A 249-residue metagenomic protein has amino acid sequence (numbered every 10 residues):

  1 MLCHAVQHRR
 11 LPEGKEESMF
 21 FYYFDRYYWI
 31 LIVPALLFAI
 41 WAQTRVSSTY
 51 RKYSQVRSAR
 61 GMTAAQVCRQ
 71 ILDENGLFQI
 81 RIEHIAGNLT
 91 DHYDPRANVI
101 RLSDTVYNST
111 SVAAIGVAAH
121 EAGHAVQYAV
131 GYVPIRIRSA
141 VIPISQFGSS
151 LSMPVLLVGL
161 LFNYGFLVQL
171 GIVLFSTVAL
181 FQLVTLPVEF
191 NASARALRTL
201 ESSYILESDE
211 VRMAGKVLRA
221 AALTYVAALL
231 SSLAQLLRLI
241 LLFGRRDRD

Functional and structural regions predicted by a protein language model:
L2-S18: Short, Lys/Arg-enriched N-terminal segments with co-localized hydrophobic residues within the first ~10-30 amino acids
K15-E16, F162-G165, S203: Loop-helix junctions at membrane interfaces
E17-R26, Q43-G148, L180-Q235, L239-D249: Polar-ligand-bearing catalytic/cofactor-coordination segments of membrane-embedded or membrane-tethered inner-membrane
F20-Y28, L161-Q169: Helix-coil boundary and interhelical linker segments in multi-pass alpha-helical membrane proteins
Y27-R45: N-terminal, Lys/Arg- and Ser/Thr-rich interaction peptides
A35-W41, G159, L174-L186: Alpha-helical transmembrane segments of multi-pass membrane proteins
F38-A39, L151, Y164-V173: Short, contiguous hydrophobic alpha-helices characteristic of membrane insertion segments
I144-Y164: Post-HExxH zinc-binding segment in Zn-dependent metallohydrolases
